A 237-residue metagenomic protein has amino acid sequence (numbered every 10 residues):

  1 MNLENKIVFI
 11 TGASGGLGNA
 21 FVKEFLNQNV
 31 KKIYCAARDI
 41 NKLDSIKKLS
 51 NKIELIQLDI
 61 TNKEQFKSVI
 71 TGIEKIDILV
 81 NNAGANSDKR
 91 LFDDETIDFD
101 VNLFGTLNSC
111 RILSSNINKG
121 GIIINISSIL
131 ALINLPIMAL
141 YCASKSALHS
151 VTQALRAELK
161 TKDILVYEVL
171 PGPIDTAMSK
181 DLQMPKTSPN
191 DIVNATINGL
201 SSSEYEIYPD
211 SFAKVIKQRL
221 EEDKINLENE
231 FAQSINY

Functional and structural regions predicted by a protein language model:
S14-G15: Conserved glycine-rich cofactor-binding loop
L26, V30-S45: Conserved glycine-rich Rossmann-like NAD(P)H-binding loop of the short-chain dehydrogenase/reductase
N82-D88: Conserved NAD(P)H cofactor-binding loop of Rossmann-fold oxidoreductase domains
K89-D100: Short alpha-helical oligomerization interface
T96, E168, T176, K180-Q218: C-terminal helical subdomain
C110, S144: Active-site helix of classical SDR
S128: Residue(s) in the substrate-gating loop at a strand-loop-helix junction that position the organic substrate next
